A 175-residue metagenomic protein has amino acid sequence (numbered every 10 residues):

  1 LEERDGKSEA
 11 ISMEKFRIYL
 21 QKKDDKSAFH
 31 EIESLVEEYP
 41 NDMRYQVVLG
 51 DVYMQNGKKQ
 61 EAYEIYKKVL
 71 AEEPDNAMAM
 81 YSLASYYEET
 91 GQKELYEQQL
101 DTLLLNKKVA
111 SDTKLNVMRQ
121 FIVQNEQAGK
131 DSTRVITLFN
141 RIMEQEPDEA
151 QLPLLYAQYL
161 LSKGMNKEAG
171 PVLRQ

Functional and structural regions predicted by a protein language model:
L1-Q175: Alpha-solenoid helical repeat scaffolds
